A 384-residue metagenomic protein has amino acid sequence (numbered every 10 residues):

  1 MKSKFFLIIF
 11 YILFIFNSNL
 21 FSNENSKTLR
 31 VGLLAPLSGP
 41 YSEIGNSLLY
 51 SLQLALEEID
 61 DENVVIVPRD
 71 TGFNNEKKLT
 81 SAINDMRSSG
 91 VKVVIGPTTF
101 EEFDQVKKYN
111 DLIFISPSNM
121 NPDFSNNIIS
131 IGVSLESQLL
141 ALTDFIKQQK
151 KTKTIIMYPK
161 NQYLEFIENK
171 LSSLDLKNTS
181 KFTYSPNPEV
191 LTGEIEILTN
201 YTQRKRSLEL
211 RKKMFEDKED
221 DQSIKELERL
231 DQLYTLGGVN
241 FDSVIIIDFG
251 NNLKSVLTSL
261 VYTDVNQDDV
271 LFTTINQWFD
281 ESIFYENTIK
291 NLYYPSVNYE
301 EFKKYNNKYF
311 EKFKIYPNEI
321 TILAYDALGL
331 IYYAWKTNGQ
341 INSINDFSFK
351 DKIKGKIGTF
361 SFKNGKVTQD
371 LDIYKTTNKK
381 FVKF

Functional and structural regions predicted by a protein language model:
S3-L13, L20-F384: Extracytosolic ligand-binding ectodomains
